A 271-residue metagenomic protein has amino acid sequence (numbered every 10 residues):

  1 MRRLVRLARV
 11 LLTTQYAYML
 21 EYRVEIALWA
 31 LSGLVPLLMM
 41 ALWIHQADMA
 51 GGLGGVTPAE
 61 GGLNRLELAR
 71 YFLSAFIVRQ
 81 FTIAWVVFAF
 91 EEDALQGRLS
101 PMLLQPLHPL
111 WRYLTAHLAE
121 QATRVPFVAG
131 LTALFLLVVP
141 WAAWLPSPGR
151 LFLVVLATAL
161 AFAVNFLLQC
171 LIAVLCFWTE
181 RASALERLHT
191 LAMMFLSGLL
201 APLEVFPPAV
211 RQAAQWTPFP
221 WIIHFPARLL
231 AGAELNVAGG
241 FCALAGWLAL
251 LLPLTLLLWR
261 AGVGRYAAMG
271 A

Functional and structural regions predicted by a protein language model:
M1-A271: Hydrophobic transmembrane alpha-helices and immediately adjacent juxtamembrane helices of multi-pass inner-membrane
